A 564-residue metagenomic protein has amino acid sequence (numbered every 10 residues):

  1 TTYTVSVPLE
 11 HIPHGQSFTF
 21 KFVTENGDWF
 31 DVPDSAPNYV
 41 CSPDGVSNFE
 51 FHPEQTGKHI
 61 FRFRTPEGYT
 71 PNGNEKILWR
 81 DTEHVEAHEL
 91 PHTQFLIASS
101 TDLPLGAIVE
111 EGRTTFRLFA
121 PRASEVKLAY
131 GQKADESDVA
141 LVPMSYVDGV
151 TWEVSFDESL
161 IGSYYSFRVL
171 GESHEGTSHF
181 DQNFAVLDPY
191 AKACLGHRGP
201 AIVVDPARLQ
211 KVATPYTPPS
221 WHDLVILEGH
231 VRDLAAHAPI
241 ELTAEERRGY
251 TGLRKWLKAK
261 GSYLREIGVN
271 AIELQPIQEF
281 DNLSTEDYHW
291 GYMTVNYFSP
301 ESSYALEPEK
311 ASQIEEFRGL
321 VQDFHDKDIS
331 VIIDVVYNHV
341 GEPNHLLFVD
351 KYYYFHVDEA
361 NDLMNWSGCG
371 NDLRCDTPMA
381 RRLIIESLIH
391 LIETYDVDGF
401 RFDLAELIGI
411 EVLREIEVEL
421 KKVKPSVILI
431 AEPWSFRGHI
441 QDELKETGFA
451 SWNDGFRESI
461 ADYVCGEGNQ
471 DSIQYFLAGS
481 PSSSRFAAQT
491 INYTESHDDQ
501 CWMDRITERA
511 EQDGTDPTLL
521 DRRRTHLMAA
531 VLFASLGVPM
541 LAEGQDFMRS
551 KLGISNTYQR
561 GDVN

Functional and structural regions predicted by a protein language model:
T2-R113, E136-D138, V147-E245, G252: The feature marks proteins involved in alpha-glucan
K21, K127-A129: Beta-strand signatures of extracellular beta-sandwich domains
P33-D34, A129, Y165-R168, G176-D181 (+7 more regions): Short, solvent-exposed loop/turn and secondary-structure capping segments
F119-E125: Short proline/glycine-enriched turn/loop motifs at strand-loop junctions of beta-rich domains
L160, P218-V225, R265-E266, H325 (+3 more regions): Extracellular/periplasmic catalytic domains that process cell-envelope and extracellular macromolecules
A191-R198, I202, E417-Q559: Conserved alpha/beta catalytic core and glycan-binding cleft of carbohydrate-active enzymes
V225-L227, I272-L274, V331-I333, F400 (+3 more regions): Hydrophobic faces of well-ordered beta-strands that scaffold small-molecule active sites in alpha/beta enzyme cores
H230-Y395, A405, V412-K424, I428 (+1 more regions): Substrate-binding/active-site clefts of carbohydrate-active enzymes
